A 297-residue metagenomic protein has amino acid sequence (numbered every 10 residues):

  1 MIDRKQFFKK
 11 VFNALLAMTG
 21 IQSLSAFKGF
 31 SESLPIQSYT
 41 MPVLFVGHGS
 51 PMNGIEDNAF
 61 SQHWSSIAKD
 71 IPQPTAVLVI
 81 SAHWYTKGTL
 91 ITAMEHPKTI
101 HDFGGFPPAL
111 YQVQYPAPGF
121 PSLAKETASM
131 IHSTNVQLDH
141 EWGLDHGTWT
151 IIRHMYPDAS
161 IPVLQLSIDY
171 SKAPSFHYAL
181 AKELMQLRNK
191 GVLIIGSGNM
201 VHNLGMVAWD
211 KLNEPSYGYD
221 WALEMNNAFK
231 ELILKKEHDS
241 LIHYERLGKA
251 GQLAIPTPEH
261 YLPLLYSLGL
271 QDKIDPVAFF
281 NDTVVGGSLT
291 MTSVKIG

Functional and structural regions predicted by a protein language model:
M1-Q22, G29-F30: N-terminal secretory signal peptides and thylakoid transit peptides that target proteins across membranes
S33-N135: A short aromatic-anchored loop/beta-hairpin motif
P42-G47, A76-S81, L166, L187-M200 (+1 more regions): Beta-strand elements within well-structured catalytic alpha/beta cores of enzymes that handle phosphate/sulfate esters
H63-D70, S175-K190: Long, well-ordered alpha-helical scaffolding segments within enzyme catalytic domains, especially pronounced
L110-P118, H140, S167-P174, G251: Flexible, glycine/proline-enriched loop segments at strand-loop-helix junctions that form or flank small-ligand binding
L123-Y178, E183: Internal, conserved structured core segments that host functional sites
I161-P162, K172, Q186-L193, M200-G297: Surface-exposed, charge/polar-rich loops and edge strands
